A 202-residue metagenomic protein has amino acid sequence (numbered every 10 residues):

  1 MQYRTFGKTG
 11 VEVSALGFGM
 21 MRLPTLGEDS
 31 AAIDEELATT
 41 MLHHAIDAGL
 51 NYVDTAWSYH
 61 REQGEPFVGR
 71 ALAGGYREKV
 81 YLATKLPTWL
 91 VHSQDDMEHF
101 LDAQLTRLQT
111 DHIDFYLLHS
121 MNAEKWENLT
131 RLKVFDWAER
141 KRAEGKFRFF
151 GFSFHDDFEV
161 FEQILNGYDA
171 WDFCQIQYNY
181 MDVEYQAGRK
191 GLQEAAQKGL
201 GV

Functional and structural regions predicted by a protein language model:
M1-V80, W137, A143: N-terminal binding-site loop/beta-alpha segment at the start of enzyme catalytic domains that lines or forms
Y3, R61, M121-V202: Beta/alpha (TIM)-barrel catalytic core signal, keyed to glycine-rich beta->alpha loops juxtaposed to Asp/Glu that bind
T5, V13-G17, N51-Y52, K79-K85 (+4 more regions): Structural preference for beta-strand elements that scaffold enzyme active sites
K8-G10, D47, G69-K79, D102-D111 (+3 more regions): Acidic (Asp/Glu)-rich catalytic clusters
R22-E36, K85-D95, E124-E127: Active-site mouth loops of central-metabolism enzymes
S30-A45, S93-Q109, D156-N166: Short, acidic/polar
Y59, G75-Q94, E98, H119-S120: Structural motif corresponding to the early beta-alpha repeats
L105-W126: Active-site groove signature of glycoside hydrolases
